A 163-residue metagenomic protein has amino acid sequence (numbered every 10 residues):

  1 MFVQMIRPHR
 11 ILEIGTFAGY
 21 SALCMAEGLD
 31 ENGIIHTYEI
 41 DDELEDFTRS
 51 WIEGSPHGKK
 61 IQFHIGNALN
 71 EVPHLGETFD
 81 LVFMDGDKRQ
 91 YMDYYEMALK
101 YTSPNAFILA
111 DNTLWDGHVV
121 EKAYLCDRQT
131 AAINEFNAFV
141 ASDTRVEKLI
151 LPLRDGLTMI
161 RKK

Functional and structural regions predicted by a protein language model:
M1-K163: S-adenosylmethionine/decaboxylated-SAM
